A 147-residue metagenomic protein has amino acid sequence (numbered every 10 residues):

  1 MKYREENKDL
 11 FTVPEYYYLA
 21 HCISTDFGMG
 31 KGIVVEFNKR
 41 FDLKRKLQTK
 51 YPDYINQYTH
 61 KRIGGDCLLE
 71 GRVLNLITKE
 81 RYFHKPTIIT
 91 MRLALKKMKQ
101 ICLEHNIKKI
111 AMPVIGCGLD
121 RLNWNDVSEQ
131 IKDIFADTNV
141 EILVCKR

Functional and structural regions predicted by a protein language model:
M1-R147: Macrodomain-like recognition of ADP-ribose-binding/processing modules
